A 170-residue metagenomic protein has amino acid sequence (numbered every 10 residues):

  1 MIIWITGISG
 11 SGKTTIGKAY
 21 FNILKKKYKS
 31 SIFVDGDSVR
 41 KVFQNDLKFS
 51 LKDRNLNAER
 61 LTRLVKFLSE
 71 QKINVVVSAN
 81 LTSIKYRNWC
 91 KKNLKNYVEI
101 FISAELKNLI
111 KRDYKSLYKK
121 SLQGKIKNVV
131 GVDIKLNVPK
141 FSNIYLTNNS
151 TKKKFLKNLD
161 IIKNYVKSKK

Functional and structural regions predicted by a protein language model:
I3-I5: Hydrophobic anchor at the beta1->P-loop junction of P-loop NTPases
I8: P-loop (Walker A) phosphate-binding loop of NTP-binding proteins
S11: ATP-binding Walker
T14: Walker A/P-loop
G17-R63: Conserved substrate/cofactor phosphate-moiety recognition/catalytic segment in nucleotide-dependent phosphotransferases
K52-L94, V98, K119-S121, G131: Glycine-rich phosphate-binding loop used to anchor ATP phosphates in small-molecule kinases, encompassing both
S78, N93-R112, L146: Conserved phosphate-donor/acceptor-positioning beta-strand/loop module used by diverse small-molecule
K111-L159, K163-K170: Small-molecule kinase domains that catalyze NTP-dependent phosphoryl transfer to phosphate-bearing small molecules
